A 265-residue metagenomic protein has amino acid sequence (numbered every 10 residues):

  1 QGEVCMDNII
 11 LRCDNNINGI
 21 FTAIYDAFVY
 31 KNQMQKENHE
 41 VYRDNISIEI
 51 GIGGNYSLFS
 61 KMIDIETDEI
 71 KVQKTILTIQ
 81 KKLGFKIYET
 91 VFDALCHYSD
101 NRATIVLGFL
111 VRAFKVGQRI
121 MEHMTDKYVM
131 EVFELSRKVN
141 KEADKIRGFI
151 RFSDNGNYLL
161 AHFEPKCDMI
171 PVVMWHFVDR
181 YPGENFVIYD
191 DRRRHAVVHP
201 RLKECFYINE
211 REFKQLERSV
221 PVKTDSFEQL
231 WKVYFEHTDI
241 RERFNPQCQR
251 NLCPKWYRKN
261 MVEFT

Functional and structural regions predicted by a protein language model:
Q1-N8, F264-T265: Short, Lys/Arg-enriched, disordered terminal segments
E3, R119-Y207: Internal, well-folded beta-alpha domain core
M6-L11, L159, F213-L216: Glycine- and acidic
M6-T67: N-terminal ordered "arm"
G19-Y30, L107-F109, V172-D179, Q229-E236: Short, hydrophobic/amphipathic alpha-helical patches that form generic packing surfaces within helical domains
S47-D144: Charged, alpha-helical interface segments at or near domain boundaries
K61-T67, K203-L216: Acidic, Ser/Thr-rich peripheral helices and adjacent loops at domain boundaries
N185, A196-V197, L216-T265: Long, compositionally biased intrinsically disordered terminal regions
